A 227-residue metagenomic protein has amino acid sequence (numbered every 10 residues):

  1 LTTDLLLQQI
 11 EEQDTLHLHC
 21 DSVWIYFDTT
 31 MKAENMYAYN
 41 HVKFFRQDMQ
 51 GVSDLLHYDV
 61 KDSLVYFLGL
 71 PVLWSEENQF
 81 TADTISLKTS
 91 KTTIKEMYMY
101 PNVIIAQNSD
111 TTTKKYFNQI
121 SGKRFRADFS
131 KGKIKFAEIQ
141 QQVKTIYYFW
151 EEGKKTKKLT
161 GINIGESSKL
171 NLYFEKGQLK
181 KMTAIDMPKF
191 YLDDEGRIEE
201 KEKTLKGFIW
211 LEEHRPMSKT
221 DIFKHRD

Functional and structural regions predicted by a protein language model:
L1-D227: Structural signature for solvent-exposed beta-strand/loop edge elements and short helix-capping sites, enriched
